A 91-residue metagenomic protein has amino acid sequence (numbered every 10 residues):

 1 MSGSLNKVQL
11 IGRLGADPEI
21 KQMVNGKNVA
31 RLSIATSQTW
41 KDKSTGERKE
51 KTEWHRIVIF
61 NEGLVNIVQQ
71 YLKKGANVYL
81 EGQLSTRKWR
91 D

Functional and structural regions predicted by a protein language model:
M1-D91: Single-stranded nucleic acid-binding surfaces, predominantly the OB-fold ssDNA-binding core
